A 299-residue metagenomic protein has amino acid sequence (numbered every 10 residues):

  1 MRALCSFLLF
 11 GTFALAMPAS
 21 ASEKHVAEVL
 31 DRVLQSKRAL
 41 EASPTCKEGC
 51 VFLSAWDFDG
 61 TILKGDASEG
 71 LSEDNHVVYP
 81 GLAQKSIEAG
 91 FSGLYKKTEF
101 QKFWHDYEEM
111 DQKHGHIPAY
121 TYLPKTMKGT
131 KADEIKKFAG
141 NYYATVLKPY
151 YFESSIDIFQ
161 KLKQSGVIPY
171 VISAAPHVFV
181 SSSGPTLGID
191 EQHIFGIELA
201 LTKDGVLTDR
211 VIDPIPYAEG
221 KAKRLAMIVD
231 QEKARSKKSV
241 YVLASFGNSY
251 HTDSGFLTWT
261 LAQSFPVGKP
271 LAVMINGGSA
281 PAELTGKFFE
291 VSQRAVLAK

Functional and structural regions predicted by a protein language model:
M1-L4: Positively charged n-region of N-terminal signal peptides that target proteins for export
S6-A14: Bacterial N-terminal signal peptides
A16-F58, K64-E69: Non-catalytic pre-domain segments flanking phosphatase-related domains
K24-H25, D31, C46, L53 (+2 more regions): C-terminal cap/substrate-recognition subdomain and adjoining C-terminal extension of metal-dependent phosphatase-like
D57-D59, G65, E69, V78 (+4 more regions): Conserved cytosolic headpiece of P-type ATPases
L63-K64, T208: Generic structural signal for well-ordered beta-strand positions
A67-N75, R210-P214: Short, flexible/disordered intra-domain loops and linkers
D74-D157: A metal-dependent, Asp-based hydrolase signature
